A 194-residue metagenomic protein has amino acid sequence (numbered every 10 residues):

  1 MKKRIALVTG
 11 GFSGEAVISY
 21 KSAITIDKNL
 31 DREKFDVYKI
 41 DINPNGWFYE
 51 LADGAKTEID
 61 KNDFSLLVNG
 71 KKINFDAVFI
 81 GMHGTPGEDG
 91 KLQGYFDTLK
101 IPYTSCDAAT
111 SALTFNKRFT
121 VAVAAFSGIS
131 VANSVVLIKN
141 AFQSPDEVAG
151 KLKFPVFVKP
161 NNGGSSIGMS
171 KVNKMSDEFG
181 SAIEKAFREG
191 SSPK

Functional and structural regions predicted by a protein language model:
M1-A109, L113-F115, F119, I138-D146: ATP-binding N-terminal substructure of ATP-dependent carboxylate-amine bond-forming enzymes
I5-T9, S13, K21, L113-K194: Active-site nucleotide/adenylate-binding loops and adjacent lid/helix of ATP-dependent enzymes
